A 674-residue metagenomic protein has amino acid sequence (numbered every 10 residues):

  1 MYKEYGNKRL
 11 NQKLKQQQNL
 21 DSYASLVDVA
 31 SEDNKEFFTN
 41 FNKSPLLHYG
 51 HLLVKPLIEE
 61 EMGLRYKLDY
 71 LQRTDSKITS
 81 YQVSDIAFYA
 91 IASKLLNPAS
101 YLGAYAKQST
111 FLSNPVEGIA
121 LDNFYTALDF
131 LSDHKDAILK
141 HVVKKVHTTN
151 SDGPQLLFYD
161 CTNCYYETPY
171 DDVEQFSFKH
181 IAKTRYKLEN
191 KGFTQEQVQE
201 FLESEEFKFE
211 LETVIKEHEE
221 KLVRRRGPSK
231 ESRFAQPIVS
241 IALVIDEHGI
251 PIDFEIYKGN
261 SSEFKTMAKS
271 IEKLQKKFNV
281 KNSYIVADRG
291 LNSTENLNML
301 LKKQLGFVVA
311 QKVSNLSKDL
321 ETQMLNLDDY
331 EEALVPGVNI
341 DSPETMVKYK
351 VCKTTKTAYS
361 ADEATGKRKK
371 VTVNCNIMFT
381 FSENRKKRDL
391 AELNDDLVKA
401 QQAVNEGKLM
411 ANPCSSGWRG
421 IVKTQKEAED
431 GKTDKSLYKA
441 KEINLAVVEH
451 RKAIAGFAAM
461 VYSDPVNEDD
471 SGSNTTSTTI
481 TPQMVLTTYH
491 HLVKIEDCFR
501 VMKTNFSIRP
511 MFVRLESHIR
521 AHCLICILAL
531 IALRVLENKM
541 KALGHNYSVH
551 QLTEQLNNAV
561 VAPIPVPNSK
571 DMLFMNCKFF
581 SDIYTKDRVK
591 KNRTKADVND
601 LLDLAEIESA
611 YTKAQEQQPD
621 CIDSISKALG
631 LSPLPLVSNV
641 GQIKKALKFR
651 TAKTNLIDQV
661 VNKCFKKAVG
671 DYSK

Functional and structural regions predicted by a protein language model:
M1-E4, R9-Q12, S31-F41, P45 (+1 more regions): Anion-binding and metal-coordination hotspots
L20-D21: Charged, often flexible domain-edge or linker segments that flank or initiate folded functional domains
S25-D28: Alpha-helical transmembrane helix bundles of large polytopic membrane transport and channel proteins
H51-L53, L57-I58: Non-catalytic protein-protein interaction segments used by genome-maintenance enzymes to assemble and couple activities
